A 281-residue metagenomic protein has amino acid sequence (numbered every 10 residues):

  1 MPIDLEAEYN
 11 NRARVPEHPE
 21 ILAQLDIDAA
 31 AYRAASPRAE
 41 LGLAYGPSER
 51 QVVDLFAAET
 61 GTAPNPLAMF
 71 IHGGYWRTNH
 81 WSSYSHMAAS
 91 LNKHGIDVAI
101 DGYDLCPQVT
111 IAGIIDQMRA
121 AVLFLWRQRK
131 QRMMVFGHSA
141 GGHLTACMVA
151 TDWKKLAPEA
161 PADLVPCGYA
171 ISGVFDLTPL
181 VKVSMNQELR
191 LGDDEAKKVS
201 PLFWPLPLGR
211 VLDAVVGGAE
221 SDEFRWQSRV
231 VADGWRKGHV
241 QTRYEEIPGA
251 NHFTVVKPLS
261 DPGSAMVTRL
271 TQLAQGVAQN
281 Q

Functional and structural regions predicted by a protein language model:
M1-Q281: Alpha/beta-hydrolase superfamily serine-hydrolase fold, recognizing
